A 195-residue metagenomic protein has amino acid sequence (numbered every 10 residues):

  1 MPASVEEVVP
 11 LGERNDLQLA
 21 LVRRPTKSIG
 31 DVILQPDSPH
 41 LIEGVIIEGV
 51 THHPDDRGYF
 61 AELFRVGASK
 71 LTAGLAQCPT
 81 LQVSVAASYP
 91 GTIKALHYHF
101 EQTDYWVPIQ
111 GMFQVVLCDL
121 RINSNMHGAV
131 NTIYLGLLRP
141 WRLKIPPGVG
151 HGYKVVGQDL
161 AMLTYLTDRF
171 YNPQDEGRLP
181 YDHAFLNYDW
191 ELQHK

Functional and structural regions predicted by a protein language model:
P2-L138, Q158-K195: Non-catalytic, conserved peripheral segments adjacent to functional cores
L135-Q158: Conserved metal-binding segment of the jelly-roll/cupin
